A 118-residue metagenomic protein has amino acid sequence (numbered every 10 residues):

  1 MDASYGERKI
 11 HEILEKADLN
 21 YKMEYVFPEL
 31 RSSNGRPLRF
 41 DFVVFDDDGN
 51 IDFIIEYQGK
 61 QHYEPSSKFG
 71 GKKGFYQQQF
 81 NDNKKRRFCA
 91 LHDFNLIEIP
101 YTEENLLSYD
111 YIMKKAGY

Functional and structural regions predicted by a protein language model:
M1-Y118: Nucleic-acid endo/exonuclease domains
